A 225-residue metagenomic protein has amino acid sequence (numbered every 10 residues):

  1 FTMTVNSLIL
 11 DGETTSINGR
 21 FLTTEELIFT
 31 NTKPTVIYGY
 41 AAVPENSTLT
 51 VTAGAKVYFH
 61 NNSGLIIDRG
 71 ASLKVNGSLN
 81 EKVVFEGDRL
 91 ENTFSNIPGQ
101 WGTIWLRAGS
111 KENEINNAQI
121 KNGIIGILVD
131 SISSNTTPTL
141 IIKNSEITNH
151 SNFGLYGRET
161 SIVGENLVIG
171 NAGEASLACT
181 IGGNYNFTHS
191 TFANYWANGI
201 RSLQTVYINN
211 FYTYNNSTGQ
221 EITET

Functional and structural regions predicted by a protein language model:
F1-T225: Beta-strand/loop edge motif enriched in small/polar residues
